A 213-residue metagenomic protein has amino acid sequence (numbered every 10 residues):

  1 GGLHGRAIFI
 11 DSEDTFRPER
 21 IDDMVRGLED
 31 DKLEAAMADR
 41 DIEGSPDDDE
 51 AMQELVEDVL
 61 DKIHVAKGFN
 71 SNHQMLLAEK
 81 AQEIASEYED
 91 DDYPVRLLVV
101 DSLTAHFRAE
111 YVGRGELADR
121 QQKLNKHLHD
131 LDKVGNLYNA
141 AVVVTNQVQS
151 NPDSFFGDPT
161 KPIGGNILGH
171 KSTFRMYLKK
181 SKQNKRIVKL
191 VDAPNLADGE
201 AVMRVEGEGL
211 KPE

Functional and structural regions predicted by a protein language model:
G2-G115: Conserved inter-motif catalytic segment of the P-loop NTP-binding fold
R26, L117, K161-I163: Short, hinge-like loop/turn segments at secondary-structure boundaries
S71, L117-L124: Flexible, glycine- and charge-enriched loops at secondary-structure boundaries
T104, R108-V112, A118, H129-D132 (+1 more regions): Phosphate/Mg2+-binding loops and adjacent switch elements in nucleotide/diphosphate-handling enzyme cores
Q121-N125, H129-E213: Phosphate-binding/switch region of NTP-binding enzymes
